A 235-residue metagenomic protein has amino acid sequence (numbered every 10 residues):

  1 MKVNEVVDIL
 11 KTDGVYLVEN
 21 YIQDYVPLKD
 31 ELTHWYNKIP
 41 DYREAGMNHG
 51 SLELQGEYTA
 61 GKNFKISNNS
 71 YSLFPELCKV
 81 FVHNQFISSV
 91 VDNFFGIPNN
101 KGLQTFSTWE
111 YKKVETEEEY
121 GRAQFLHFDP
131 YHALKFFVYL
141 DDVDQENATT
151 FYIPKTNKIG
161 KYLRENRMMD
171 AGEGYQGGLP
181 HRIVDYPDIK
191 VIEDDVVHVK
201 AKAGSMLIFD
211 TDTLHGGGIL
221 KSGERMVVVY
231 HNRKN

Functional and structural regions predicted by a protein language model:
M1-T12, E19-H127: Non-heme Fe(II)-dependent double-stranded beta-helix
V7-I9, F125-P130, D142, H198-K200 (+1 more regions): A general structural signal for short secondary-structure junctions and capping/turn motifs
V15, A123, Y131-F137, N147 (+3 more regions): Extracellular structured ligand-interaction cores
T33, K38, Y42-M47, L52-E53 (+3 more regions): Non-heme Fe(II)/2-oxoglutarate
V114-T116, Y131, D142-Q145, K158 (+2 more regions): Short, charged/polar surface micro-motifs in flexible loops or helix N-caps
E117-R122, F136-F137, E146-Y152, K161-E165 (+1 more regions): A short secondary-structure junction signal
F128-Q145, A201, H231-K234: Short, conserved beta-strand element in jelly-roll/cupin
E146-L214: Double-stranded beta-helix
